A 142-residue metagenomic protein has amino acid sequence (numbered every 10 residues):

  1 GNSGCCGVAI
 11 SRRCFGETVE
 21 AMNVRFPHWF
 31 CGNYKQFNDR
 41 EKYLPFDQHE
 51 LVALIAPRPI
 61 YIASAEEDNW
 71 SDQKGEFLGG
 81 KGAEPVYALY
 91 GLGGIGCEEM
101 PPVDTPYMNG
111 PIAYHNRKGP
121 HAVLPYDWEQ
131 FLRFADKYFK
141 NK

Functional and structural regions predicted by a protein language model:
G1-L51, E76-C97: Mobile cap/lid helix-loop segments that gate and shape the active-site cleft of serine hydrolases
R25, K35, K81-G82, Y87-K142: C-terminal catalytic histidine-bearing segment of alpha/beta-hydrolase fold enzymes
D47-E50, D68, D136: Acidic side chains
L54-I60, M108-I112: Short, proline-enriched alpha-helix->beta-strand connector loops that line the catalytic pocket of alpha/beta-hydrolase
A56-Q73, R117-P120: Conserved strand-to-loop "acid loop" that flanks and positions the catalytic carboxylate
N69-G79, L124-D127: Conserved alpha/beta-hydrolase "acid-adjacent" motif
